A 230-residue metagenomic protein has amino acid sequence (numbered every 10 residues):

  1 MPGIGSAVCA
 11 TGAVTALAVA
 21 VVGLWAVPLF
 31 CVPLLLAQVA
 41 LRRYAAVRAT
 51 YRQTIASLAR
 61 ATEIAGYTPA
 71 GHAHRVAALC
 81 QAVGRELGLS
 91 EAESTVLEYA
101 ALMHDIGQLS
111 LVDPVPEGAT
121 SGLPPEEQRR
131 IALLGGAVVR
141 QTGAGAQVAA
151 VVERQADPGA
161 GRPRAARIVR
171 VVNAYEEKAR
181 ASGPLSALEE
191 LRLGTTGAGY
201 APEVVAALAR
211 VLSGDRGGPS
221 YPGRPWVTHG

Functional and structural regions predicted by a protein language model:
M1-R52: Interfacial "cap-and-anchor" motif at the non-cytosolic start of specific transmembrane alpha-helices
T54-G230: Histidine- and acidic-residue-rich, metal-dependent catalytic cores
